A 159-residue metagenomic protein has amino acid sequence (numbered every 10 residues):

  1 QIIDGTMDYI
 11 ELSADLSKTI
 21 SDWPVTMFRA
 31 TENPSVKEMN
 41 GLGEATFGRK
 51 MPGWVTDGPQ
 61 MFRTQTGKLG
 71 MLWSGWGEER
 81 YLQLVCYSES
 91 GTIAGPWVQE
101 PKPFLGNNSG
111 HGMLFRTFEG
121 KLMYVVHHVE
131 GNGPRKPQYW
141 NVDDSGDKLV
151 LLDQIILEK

Functional and structural regions predicted by a protein language model:
Q1-K159: Carbohydrate-active catalytic/glycan-binding domains of CAZyme proteins, especially the secreted or lumenal ectodomains
